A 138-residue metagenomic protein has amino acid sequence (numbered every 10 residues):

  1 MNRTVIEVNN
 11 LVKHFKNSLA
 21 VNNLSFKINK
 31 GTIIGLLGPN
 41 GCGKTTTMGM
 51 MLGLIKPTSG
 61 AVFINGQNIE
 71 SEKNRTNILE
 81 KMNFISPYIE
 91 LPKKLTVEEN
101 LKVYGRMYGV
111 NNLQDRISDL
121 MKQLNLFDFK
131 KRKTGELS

Functional and structural regions predicted by a protein language model:
S18-L19, T76: Short coil-to-beta microelement around the adenine-binding A-loop and adjacent beta1/P-loop entry of ABC ATPase
P39-G43: Walker A (P-loop) phosphate-binding loop of ABC-type ATPase nucleotide-binding domains
L52: Helix-to-loop junction immediately C-terminal to a conserved catalytic motif
G60-S71, T76-I78: Conserved ABC transporter NBD signature motif
K102, R106-F129: Conserved ABC ATPase "signature" region
K133-S138: Conserved ABC ATPase signature
